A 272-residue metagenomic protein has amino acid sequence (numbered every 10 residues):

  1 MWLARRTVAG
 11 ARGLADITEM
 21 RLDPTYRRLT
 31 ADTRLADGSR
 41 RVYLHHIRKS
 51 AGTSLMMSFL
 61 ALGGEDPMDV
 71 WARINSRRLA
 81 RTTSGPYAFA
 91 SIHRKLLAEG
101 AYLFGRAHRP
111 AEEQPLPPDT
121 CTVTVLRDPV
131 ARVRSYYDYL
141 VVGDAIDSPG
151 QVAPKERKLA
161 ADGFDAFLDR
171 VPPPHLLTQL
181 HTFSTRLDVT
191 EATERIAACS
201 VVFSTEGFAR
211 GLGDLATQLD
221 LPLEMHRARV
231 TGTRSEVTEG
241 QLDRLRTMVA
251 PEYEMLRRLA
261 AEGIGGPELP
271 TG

Functional and structural regions predicted by a protein language model:
M1-R41, S84-S91: Membrane-proximal basic amphipathic "stem/tether" segments
L29, R106-R109, L223-G272: PAPS-dependent sulfotransferase catalytic core
L29-T30, D69, S76-V125, A131-E224: PAPS-dependent sulfotransferase catalytic domain
D37-G38, H45-R48, P115, A192 (+2 more regions): Aromatic-acidic/polar surface patches that form glycan- and anion
D37-S84: N-terminal pre-catalytic "stem/leader" segment of glycosyltransferase-like enzymes
R48-G52, L62, P110-E112, D128-R132 (+5 more regions): Short, solvent-exposed loop/turn segments at secondary-structure junctions
A51, D128, S200-F203, L215 (+2 more regions): A residue-level signal for conserved active-site and pocket-lining positions in enzyme catalytic cores
S58-F59, L180-H181, L259: Hydrophobic residues on the short alpha-helix immediately C-terminal to a glycine-rich phosphate/catalytic loop
